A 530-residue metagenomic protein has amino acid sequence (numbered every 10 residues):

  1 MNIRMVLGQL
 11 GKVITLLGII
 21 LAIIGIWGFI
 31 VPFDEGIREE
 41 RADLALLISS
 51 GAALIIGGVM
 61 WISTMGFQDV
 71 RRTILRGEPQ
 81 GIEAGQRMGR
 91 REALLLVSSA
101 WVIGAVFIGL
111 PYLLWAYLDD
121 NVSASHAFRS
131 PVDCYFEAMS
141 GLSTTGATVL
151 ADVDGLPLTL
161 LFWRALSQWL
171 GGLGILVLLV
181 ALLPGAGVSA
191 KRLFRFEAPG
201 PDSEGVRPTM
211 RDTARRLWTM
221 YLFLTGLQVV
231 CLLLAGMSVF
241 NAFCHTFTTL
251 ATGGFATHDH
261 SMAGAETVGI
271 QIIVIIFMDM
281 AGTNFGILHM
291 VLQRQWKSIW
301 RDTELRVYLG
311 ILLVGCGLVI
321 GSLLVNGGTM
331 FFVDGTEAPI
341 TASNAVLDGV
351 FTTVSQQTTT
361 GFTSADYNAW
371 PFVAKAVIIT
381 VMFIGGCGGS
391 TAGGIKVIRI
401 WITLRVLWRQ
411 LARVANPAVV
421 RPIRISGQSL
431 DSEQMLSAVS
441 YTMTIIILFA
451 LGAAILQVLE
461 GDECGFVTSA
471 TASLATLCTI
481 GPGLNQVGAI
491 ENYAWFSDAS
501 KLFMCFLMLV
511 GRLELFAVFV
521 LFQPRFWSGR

Functional and structural regions predicted by a protein language model:
M1-R530: Membrane-proximal intracellular helices of multi-pass ion channels
